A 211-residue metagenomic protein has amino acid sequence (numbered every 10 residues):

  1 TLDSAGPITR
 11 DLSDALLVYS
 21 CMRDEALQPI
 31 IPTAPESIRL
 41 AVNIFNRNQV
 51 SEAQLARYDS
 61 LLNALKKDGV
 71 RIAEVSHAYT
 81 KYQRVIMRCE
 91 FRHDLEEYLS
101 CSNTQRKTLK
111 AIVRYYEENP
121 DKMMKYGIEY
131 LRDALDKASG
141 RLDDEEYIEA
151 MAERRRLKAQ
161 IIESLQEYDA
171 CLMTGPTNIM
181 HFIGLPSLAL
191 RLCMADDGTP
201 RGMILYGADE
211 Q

Functional and structural regions predicted by a protein language model:
T1-I44, D59-A64, D68, L185-Q211: Structural helix-boundary/capping segments
T9-R10, E52, A56, C89 (+2 more regions): Soluble non-cytosolic domains of exported or imported proteins
R10-L27, N48-A78, E96-Y115: Acidic-enriched catalytic cores of C-N bond-cleaving enzymes acting on peptides and small amides
L16-M22, A134-Q211: Glycine-rich, small-residue loops and helix-cap segments that act as flexible hinges at active-site edges
S37-A41, C89-E153, R191, A195-M203: Short helix-loop capping/hinge segments that flank enzyme active sites or metal/cofactor-binding pockets
F45, I128, T174-P176: Short, well-ordered beta-to-alpha junction loops that form the rim of enzyme active sites and present histidine/acidic
S76-M87: Acidic helix-start/capping segments at beta-turn-to-alpha-helix junctions
